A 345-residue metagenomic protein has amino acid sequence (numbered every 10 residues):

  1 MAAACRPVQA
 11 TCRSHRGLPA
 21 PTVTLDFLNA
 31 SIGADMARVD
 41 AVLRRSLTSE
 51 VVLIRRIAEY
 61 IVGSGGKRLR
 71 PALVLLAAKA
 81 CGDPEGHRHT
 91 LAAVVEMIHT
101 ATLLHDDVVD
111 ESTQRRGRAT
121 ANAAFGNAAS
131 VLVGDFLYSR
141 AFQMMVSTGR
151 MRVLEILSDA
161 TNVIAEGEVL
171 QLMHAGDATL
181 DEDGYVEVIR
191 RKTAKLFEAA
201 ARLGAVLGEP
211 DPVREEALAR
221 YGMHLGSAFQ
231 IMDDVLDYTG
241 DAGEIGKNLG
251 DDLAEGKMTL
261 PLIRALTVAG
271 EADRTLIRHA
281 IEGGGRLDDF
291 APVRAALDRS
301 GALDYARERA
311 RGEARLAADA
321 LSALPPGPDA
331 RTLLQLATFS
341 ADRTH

Functional and structural regions predicted by a protein language model:
A2-H345: All-alpha prenyltransferase/terpene-synthase fold signal
